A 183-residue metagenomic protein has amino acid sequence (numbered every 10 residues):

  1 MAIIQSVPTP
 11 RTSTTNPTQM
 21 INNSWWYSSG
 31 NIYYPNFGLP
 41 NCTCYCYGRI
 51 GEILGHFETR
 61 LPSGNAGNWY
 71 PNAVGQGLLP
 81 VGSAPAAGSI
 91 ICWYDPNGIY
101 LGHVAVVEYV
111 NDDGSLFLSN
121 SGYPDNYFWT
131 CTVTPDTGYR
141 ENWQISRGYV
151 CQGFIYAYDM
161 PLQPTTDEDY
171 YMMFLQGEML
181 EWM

Functional and structural regions predicted by a protein language model:
I3-P124: Secreted/periplasmic proteins that engage bacterial cell-wall peptidoglycan
S24-W25, N68, C92, F128 (+4 more regions): Residues in intrinsically disordered, low-complexity segments of regulatory proteins
E108-F174: Aromatic- and glycine-rich peptidoglycan recognition patches
F174-M183: C-terminal, disordered and strongly charge-biased linear tails with low hydrophobicity
